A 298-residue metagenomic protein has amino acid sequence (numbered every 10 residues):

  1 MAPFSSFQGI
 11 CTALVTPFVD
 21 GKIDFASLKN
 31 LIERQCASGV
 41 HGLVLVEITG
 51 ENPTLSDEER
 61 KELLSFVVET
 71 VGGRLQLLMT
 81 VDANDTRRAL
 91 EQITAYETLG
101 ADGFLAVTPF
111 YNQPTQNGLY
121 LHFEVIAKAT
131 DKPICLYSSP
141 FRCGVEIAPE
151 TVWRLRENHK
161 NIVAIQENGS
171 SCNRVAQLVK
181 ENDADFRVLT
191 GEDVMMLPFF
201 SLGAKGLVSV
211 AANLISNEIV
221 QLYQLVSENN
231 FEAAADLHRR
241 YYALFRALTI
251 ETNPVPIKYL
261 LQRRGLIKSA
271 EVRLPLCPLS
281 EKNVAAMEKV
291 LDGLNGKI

Functional and structural regions predicted by a protein language model:
A2-G144, R154: Active-site beta->alpha loop and helix N-cap motifs at the rims of alpha/beta catalytic domains
F7, L28, R60, L64 (+7 more regions): A general structural signal for well-ordered alpha-helical segments in protein cores
G9-T16, S38-V40, A95, A204 (+1 more regions): C-terminal alpha-helical cap/extension of soluble enzyme domains
F25, D57, P149, E228-F231 (+1 more regions): Alpha-helix N-capping/helix-start residues
I32, L64, F123, I134 (+4 more regions): Short amphipathic alpha-helical/adjacent loop interface patches that line ligand and macromolecule-binding sites
S38, E62, F66-V71, A95 (+9 more regions): Alpha-helical structural signal in soluble globular domains
K128-A129, R142-T249: Catalytic alpha/beta core domains of metabolic enzymes, predominantly
S138-S139, N161-I162, R273: Glycine-rich phosphate-binding "P-loop"
